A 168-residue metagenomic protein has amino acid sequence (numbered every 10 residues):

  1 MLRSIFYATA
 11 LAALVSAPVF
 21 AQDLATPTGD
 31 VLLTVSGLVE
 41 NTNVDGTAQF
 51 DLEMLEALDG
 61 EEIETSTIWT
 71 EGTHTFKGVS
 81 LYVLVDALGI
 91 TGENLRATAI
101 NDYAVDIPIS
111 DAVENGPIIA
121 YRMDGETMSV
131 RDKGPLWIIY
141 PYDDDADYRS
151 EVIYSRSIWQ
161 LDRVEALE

Functional and structural regions predicted by a protein language model:
M1-T9: Bacterial N-terminal signal peptides that target proteins for export
A8-S16: Bacterial N-terminal signal peptides
A17-A21: Sec/Tat signal peptide C-region and signal peptidase I cleavage site
Q22-E168: N-terminal intrinsically disordered, low-complexity segments enriched in P/E/S/T
